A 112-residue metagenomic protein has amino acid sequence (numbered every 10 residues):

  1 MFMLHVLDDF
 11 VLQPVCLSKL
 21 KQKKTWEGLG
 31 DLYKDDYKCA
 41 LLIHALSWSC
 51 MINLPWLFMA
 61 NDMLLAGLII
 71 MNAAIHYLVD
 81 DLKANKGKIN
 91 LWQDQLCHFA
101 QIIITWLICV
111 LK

Functional and structural regions predicted by a protein language model:
F2-Y37, V79-K83: Cytosolic, membrane-interface loops and tails of multi-pass inner-membrane proteins
L4, Q13, I52, M71-I75: Alpha-helical transmembrane segments of polytopic integral membrane proteins, especially the permease/helical cores
D9, H76, H98: Divalent metal-coordination and catalytic microenvironments
Q22-H44, I89-D94, H98: Juxtamembrane helix-capping/reentrant segments at transmembrane boundaries
C39-W56, Q95-T105: Core segments of transmembrane alpha-helices that mediate helix-helix packing or line hydrophobic substrate/ligand
I52-M71: Transmembrane helix-loop-helix
I70-N85: Transmembrane alpha-helical segments of integral membrane proteins
W106-K112: Juxtamembrane boundary at the C-terminal end of a transmembrane helix
